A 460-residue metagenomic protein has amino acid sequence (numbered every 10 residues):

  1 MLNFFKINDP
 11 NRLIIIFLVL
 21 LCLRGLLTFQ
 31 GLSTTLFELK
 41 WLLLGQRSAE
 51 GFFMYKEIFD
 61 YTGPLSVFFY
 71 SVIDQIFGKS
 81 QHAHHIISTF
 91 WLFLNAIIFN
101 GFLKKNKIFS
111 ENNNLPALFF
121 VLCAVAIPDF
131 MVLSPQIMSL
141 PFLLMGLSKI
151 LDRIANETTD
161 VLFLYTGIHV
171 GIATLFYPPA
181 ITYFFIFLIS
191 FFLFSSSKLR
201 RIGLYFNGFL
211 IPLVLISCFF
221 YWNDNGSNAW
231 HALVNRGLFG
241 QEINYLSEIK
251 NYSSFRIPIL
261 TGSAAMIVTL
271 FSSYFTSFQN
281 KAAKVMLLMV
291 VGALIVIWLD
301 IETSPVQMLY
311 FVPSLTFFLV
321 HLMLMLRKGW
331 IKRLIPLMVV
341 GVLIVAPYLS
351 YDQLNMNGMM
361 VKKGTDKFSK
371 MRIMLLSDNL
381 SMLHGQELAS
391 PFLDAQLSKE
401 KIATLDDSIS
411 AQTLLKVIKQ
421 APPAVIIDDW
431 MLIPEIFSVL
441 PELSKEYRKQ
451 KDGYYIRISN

Functional and structural regions predicted by a protein language model:
F29-L44, E57-F69: Extracytoplasmic catalytic/substrate-binding loops of multi-pass membrane glycan-assembly enzymes
Q81, A117-I137: Aromatic- and kink-enriched transmembrane "portal" helix at the membrane-lumen/periplasm boundary that abuts
I86-N106: Transmembrane-helix motifs of polytopic, lipid-linked glycan transferases
F99, L103-C123, L140-P141: Transmembrane-helix signature of polytopic, membrane-embedded enzymes that assemble or transfer cell-envelope glycans
L144-L162: Membrane-interface transmembrane helices that cradle and orient dolichyl/undecaprenyl
V161-P178: Membrane-interface alpha helices of multi-pass inner-membrane proteins
E302-L334: Hydrophobic/aromatic-rich transmembrane helices and adjacent perimembrane loops
Y351-F437: Short periplasmic/luminal acceptor-recognition loop of GT-C membrane glycosyltransferases, typified by
